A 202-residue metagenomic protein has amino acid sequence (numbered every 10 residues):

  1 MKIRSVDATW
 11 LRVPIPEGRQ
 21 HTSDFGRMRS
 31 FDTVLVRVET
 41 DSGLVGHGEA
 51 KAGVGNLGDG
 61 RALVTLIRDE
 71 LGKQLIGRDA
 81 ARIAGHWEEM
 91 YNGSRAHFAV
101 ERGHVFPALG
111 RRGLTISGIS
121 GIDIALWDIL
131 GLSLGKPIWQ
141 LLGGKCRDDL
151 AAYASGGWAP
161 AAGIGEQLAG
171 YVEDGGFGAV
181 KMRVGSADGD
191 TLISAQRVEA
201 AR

Functional and structural regions predicted by a protein language model:
M1-G55: Structured beta-strand/loop patches that form or line metal/cofactor-binding pockets in enzymes
S5, E39-S133: Metal- or metallocofactor-binding catalytic centers and their adjacent structured scaffolds across diverse enzyme
P14, H104-A108, C146-D149: A short alpha-helix capping/helix-coil boundary motif
T22, R111-G113, A152-A154: A short, structure-level motif marking secondary-structure boundaries and short turns
S30-F31, A62, L66, A81 (+6 more regions): Conserved active-site and cofactor/substrate-binding residues in soluble primary-metabolism enzymes
G143, D148-R202: Metal-dependent enolase-superfamily TIM-barrel catalytic cores that perform enediolate-based chemistry
